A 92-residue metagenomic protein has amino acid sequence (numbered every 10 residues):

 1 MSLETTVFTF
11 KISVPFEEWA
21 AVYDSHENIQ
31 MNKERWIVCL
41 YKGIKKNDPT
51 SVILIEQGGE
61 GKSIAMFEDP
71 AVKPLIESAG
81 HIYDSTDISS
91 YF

Functional and structural regions predicted by a protein language model:
M1-P74, I82-F92: Short S/T/G/P-rich N-terminal loop/turn motif that feeds into the first structured element of a domain
